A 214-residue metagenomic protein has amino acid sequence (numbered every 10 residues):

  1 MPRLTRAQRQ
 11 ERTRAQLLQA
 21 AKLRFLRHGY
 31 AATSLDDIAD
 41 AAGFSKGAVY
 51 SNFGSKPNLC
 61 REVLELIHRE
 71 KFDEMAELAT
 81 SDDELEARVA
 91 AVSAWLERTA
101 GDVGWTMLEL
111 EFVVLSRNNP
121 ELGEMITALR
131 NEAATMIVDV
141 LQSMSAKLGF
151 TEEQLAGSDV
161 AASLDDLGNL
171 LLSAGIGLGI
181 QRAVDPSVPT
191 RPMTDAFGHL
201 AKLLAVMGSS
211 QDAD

Functional and structural regions predicted by a protein language model:
R12-L23, R27, A41, N58-S81 (+4 more regions): Alpha-helical structural segments
A15, Q19, G47, M107-L110: Short alpha-helical elements of helix-turn-helix
R24-T33, F53: Short helix/strand-capping hinge loops at secondary-structure junctions that flank key functional elements
D36: Residues within the helices of the helix-turn-helix
A42-F53: Short hydrophobic/aromatic patch on the recognition helix
A87-R88, A100-T127: Amphipathic alpha-helical segments used for helix-helix packing
V92-L96, E109-V113, L171, G175-L178: Short alpha-helical scaffolding segments that buttress acidic/His motifs in well-ordered protein cores
G123-T127, L148-D214: Hydrophobic/aromatic-rich alpha-helical bundle segments in the mid-to-C-terminal region
